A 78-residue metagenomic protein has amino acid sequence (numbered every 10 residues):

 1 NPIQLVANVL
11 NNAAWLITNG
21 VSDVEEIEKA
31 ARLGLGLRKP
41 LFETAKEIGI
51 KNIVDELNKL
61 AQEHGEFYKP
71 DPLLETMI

Functional and structural regions predicted by a protein language model:
N1-I78: NAD(P)-dependent Rossmann-like dehydrogenase/reductase catalytic/cofactor-binding core
